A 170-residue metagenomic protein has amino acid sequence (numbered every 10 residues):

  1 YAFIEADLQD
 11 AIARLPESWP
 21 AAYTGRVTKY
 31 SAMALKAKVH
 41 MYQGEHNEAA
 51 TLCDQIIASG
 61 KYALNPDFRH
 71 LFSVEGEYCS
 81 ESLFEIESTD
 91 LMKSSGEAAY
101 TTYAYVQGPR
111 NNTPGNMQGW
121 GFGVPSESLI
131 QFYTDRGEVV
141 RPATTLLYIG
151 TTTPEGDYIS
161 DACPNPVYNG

Functional and structural regions predicted by a protein language model:
Y1, E5, I12, R26-V167: An aromatic- and glycine-enriched ligand-binding surface/loop that stacks and positions planar moieties
L15-T24: Flexible helix-coil transition and linker loops at the boundaries of alpha-helical arrays
